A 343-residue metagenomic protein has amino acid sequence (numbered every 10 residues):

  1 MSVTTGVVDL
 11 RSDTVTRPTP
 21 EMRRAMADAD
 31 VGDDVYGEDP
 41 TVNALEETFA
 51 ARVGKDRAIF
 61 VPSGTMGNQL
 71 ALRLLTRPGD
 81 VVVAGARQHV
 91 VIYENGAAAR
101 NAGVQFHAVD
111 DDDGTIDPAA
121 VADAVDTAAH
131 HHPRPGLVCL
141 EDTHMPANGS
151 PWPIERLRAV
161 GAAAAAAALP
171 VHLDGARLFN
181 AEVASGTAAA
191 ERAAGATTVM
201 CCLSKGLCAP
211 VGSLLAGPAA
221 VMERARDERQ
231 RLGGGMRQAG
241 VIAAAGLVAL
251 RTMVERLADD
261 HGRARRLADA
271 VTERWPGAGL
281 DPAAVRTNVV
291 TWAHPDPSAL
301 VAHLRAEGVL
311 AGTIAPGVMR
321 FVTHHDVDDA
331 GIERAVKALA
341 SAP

Functional and structural regions predicted by a protein language model:
S2-A29, D33-H294, S298-E307, A311-V327 (+1 more regions): Conserved PLP-enzyme active-site core in the AAT-like
